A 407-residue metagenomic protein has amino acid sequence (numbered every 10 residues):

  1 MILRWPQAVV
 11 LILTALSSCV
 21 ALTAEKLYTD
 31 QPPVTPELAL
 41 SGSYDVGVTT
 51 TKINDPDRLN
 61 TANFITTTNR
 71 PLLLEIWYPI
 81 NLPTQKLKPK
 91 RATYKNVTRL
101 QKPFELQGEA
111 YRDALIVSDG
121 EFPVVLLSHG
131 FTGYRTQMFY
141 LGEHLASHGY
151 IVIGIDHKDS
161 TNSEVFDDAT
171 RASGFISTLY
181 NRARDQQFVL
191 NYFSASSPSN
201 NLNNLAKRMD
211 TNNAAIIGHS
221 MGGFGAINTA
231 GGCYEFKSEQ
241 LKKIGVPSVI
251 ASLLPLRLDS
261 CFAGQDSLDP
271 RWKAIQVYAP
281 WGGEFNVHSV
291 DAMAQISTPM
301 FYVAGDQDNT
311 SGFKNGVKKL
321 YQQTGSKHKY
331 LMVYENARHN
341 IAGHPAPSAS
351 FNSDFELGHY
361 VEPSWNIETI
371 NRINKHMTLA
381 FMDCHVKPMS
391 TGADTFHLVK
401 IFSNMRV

Functional and structural regions predicted by a protein language model:
A24-V125: Domain-level recognition of soluble alpha/beta enzyme cores, biased toward histidine phosphatases/phosphomutases
K88-L127, T132-H148, I153-A195, E356: Cap/lid segment of the alpha/beta-hydrolase catalytic domain
R99-Q107, E235-A292, T298, Q307-N309: Mobile cap/lid helix-loop segments that gate and shape the active-site cleft of serine hydrolases
S173-T211, S238-V246: Alpha/beta-hydrolase active-site loop
N191-S194, G223-E235: Short glycine-enriched nucleophile-adjacent loop and the immediately C-terminal alpha-helix near the catalytic center
I216-G218: Short beta-strand immediately N-terminal to the catalytic nucleophile in serine-hydrolase-like folds
D291-I370: Active-site-adjacent alpha-helix of alpha/beta-hydrolase-fold enzymes
S350-V407: Catalytic active-site module of serine/aspartate enzymes centered on a nucleophile-bearing elbow/loop
